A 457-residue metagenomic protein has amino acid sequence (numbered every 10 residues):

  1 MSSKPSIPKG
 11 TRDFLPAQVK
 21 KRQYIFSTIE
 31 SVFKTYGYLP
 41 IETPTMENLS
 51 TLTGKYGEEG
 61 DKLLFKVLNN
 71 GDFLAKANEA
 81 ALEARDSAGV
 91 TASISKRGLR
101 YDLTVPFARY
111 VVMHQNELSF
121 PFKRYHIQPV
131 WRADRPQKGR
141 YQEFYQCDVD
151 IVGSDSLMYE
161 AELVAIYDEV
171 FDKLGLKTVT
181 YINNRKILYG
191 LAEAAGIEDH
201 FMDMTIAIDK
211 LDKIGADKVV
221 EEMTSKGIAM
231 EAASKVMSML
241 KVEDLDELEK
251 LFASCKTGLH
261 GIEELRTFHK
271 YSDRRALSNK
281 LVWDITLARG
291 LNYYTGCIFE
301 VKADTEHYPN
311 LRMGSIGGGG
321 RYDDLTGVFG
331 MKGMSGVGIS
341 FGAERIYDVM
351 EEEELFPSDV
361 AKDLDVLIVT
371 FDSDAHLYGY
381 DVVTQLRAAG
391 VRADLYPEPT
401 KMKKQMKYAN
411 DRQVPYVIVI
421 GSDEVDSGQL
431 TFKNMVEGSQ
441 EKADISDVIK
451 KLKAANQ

Functional and structural regions predicted by a protein language model:
M1-K20: Generic start-of-chain signal for non-secretory N-termini
K21-Y36, E47-N48, L82-I94, D102-K177 (+1 more regions): Positively charged, Gly/Ser-enriched RNA/tRNA-binding surfaces
L39-T45: A short beta-strand-loop structural module common to alpha/beta enzyme folds
T45, V179-N184: Short, glycine/acidic-rich hinge or "gate" loops at secondary-structure transitions that mediate conformational
T45-R97: Polyanion/phosphate-binding surface patch
K62-L74, I197-K218: Acidic, His- and aromatic-enriched active-site or binding-groove loops in soluble protein domains that engage sugars
Y141-C147, I182-G190: Short, conserved phosphate-binding/catalytic loop or strand-edge motifs used in phosphoryl-/nucleotidyl-transfer
D168-K173, K186-G196: Hydrophobic mid-domain F-helix/FG-region of cytochrome P450s
